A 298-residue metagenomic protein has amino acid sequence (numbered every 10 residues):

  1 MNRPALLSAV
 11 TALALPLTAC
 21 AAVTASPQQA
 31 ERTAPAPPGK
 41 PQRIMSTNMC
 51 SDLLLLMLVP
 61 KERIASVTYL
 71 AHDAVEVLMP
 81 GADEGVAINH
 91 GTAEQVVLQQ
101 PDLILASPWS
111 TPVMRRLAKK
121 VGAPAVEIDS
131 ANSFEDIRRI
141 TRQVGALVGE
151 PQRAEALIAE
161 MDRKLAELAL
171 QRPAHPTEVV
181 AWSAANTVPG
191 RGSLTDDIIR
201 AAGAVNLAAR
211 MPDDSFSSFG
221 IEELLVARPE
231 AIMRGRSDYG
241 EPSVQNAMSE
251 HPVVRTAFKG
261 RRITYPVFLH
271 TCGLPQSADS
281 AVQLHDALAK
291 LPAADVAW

Functional and structural regions predicted by a protein language model:
N2-T11, L17-L54, N89, L147-V180 (+1 more regions): Bacterial Sec-exported substrate-binding components of ABC uptake systems
Q42-R43, D136-A146, E155, G235-W298: Structured C-terminal subdomain patch of bacterial secreted/periplasmic proteins
R43-Q99, L103-W109, L207: A short, structured surface patch at a secondary-structure boundary
N48, P108-W109, A184, A231 (+1 more regions): Short secondary-structure boundary segments
D52-M57, H72-V77, T187-G190, R234 (+2 more regions): Short, solvent-exposed loop/turn elements at domain surfaces
T68, L194-F216, I263-T264: His/Asp/Glu-enriched short active-site or ligand-binding loop at hydrolase and phosphoryl-transfer sites
I88, T92-A106, A123, G220-S237: Proline-aspartate-enriched helix->loop->beta-strand connector
V113, S130-Q143, P176-D197, G240-P242: Extracytoplasmic ligand-binding site segments that recognize negatively charged/polar headgroups
